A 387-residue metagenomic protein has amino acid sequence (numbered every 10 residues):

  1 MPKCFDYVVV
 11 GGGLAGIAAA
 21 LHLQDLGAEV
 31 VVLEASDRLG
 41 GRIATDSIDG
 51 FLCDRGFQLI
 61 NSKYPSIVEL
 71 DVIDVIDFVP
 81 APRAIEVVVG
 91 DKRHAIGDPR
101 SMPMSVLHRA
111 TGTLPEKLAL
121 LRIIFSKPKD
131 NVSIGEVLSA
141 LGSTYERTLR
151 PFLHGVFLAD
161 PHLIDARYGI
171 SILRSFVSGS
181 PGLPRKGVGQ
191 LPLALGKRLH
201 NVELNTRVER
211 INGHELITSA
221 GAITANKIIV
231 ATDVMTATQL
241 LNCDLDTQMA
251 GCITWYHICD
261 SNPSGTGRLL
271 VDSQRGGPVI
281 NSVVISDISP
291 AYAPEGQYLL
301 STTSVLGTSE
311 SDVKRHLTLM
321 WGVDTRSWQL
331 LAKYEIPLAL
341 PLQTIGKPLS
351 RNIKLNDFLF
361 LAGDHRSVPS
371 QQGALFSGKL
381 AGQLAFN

Functional and structural regions predicted by a protein language model:
F5-V32, F386: N-terminal Rossmann-like FAD-binding beta1-loop-alpha1 element of flavoenzymes
A15, R38, M235: Conserved Rossmann-like nucleotide-cofactor binding loop
Q24-I48: Glycine-rich FAD pyrophosphate-binding loop
D46-E69: N-terminal glycine-rich dinucleotide-binding loop that anchors FAD/FMN and/or NAD(P) in oxidoreductases
K63-D165, R174-S178: Mobile amphipathic helical/loop "lid" adjacent to a hydrophobic cofactor/ligand pocket
I170-S219, I223, K227: Helical element adjacent to the flavin cofactor pocket in flavoenzyme catalytic cores
E209-R210, E215-M320: Mid-domain catalytic core of redox enzymes that form a hydrophobic substrate pocket/lid adjacent to a catalytic redox
P290-N387: Conserved flavin/dinucleotide-binding core of flavoenzymes
